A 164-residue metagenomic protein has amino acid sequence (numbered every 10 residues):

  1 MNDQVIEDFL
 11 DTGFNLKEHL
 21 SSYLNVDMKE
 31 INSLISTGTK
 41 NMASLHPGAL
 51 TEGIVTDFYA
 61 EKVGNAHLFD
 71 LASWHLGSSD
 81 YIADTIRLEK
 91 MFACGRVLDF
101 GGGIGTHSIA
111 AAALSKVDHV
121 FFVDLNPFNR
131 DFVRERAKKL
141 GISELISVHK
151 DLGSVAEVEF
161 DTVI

Functional and structural regions predicted by a protein language model:
M1-A83: N-terminal accessory regions of S-adenosyl-L-methionine
I86-A93: Glycine-rich helix-loop-beta junction characteristic of Rossmann-like nucleotide cofactor-binding loops
E89, A112-A113, V155: Structural motif
G95, S115, V158: Structured loop/turn residues at beta-strand edges in well-structured enzyme cores
G95-G103: Conserved class I S-adenosyl-L-methionine
D99, D124, D161: Acidic active-site catalytic centers that drive phospho-/nucleotidyl reactions and related ester hydrolyses
T106, A110-S143, H149-D151: Class I SAM-dependent methyltransferase SAM/SAH-binding core
V155-V163: A short acidic, Gly/Pro-enriched loop at the edge of an enzyme's catalytic core that lines a small-molecule cofactor
